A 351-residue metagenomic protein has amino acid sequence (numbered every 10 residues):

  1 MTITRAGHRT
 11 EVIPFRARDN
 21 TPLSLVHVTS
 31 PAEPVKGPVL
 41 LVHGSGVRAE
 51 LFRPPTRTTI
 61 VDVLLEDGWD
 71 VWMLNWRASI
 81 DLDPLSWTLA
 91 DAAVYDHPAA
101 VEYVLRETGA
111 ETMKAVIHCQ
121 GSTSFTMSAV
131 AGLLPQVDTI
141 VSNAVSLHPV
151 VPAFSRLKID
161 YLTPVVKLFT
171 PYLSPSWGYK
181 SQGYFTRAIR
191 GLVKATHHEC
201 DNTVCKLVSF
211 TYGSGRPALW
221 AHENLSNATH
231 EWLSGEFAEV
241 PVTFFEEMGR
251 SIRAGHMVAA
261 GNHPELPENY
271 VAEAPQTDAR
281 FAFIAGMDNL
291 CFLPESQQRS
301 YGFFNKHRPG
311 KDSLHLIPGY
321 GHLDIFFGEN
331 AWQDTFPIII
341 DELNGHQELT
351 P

Functional and structural regions predicted by a protein language model:
M1-S30: N-terminal cap/lid segment of alpha/beta-hydrolase-fold proteins
A17, S24-I80: Short, surface-exposed "cap/lid" segments of acyl-processing enzymes
W87-E107: Alpha/beta-hydrolase active-site loop
Y95, A115-M127: Glycine-rich nucleophile elbow surrounding the catalytic serine of serine-hydrolase chemistry
R106, A110, T123-H256: Alpha/beta-hydrolase-fold enzymes
T277, F283-A285, N289: Short beta-strand/loop motif that positions the catalytic acidic residue of the alpha/beta-hydrolase fold
L290-S296: Conserved alpha/beta-hydrolase "acid-adjacent" motif
H307-P351: Catalytic active-site module of serine/aspartate enzymes centered on a nucleophile-bearing elbow/loop
